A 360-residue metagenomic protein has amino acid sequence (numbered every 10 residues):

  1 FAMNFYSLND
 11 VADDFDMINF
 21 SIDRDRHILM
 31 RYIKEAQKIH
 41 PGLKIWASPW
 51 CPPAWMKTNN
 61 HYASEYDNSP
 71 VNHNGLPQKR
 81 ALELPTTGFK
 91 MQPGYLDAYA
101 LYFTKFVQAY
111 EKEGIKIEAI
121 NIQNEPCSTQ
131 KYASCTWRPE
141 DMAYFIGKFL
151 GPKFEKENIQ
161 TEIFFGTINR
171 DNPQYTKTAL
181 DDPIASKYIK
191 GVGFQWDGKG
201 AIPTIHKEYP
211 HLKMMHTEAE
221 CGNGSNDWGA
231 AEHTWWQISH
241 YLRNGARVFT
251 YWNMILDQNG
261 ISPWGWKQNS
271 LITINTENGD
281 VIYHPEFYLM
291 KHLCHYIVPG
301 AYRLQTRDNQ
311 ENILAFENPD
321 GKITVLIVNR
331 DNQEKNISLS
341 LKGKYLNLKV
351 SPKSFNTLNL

Functional and structural regions predicted by a protein language model:
F1-I117, K148: N-terminal catalytic cores of secreted or lumenal carbohydrate-active enzymes
F1-L8, M56-H61, K131-S134, T204-H206 (+2 more regions): Short, solvent-exposed loop/turn and secondary-structure capping segments
I45, I120, V192, Y241 (+3 more regions): Conserved, mostly hydrophobic/aromatic
P49-P53, Q123, N169, I255-D257: Short glycine-enriched loops at secondary-structure junctions
D97-S225: Active-site neighborhood of glycoside hydrolase catalytic domains
T167, G193-W196, H216-A219, T250-M254 (+4 more regions): Active-site proximal loops enriched in glycine and acidic residues that flank catalytic Cys/His/Asp and coordinate
K213-Y288, Q305-D308: Aromatic/acidic polysaccharide-binding cleft in carbohydrate-active enzymes
H295, T306-K342, K349, K353: Carbohydrate-binding surface patches
